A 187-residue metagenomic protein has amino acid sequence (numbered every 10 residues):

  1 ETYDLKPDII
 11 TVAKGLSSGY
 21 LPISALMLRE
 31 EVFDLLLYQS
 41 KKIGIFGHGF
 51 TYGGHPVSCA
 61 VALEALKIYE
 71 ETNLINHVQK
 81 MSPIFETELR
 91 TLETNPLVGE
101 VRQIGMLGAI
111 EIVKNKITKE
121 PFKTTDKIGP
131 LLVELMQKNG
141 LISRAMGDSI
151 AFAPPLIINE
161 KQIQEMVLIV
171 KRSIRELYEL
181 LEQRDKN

Functional and structural regions predicted by a protein language model:
E1-N187: Conserved N-terminal phosphate-binding loop of PLP-dependent enzymes in the Aspartate aminotransferase
